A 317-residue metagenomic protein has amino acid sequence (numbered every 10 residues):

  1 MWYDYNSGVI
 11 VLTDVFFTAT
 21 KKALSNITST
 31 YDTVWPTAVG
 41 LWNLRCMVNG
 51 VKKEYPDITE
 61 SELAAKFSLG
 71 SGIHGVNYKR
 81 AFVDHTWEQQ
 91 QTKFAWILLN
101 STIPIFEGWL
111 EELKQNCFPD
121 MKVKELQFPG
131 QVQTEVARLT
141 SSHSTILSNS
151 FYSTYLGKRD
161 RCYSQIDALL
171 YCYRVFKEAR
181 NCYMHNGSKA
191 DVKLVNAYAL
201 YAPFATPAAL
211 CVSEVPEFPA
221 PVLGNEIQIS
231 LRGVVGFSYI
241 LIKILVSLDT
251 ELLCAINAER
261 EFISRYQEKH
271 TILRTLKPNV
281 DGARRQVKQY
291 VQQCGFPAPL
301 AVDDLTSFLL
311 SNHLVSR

Functional and structural regions predicted by a protein language model:
M1-K124, Y198-R317: Extended intrinsically disordered or low-complexity regions, especially N/C-terminal cytosolic tails and loops, rather
A81-D167, R174, E178-H185: Internal, hydrophobic cores of structured domains that mediate oligomerization or house catalytic pockets within large
I166-L169, L231: Short, surface-exposed loop/turn motifs that are enriched in glycine and acidic residues and include a nearby proline
A168-A205: Histidine-centered, metal-coordinating catalytic motifs and their short helical/loop contexts
